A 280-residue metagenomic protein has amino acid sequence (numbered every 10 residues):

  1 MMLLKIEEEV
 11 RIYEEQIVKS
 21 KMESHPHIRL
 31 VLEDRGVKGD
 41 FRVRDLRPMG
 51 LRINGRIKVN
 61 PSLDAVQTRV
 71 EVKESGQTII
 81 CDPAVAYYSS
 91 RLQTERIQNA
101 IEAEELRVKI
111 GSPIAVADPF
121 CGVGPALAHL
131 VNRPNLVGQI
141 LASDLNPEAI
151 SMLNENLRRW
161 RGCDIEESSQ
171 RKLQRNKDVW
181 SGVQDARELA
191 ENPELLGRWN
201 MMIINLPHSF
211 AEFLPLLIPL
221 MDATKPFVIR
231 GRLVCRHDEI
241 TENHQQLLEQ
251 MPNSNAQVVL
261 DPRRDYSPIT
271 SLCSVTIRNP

Functional and structural regions predicted by a protein language model:
M1-P280: SAM-dependent transferase fold signal centered on methyltransferase-like domains, encompassing both Class I
